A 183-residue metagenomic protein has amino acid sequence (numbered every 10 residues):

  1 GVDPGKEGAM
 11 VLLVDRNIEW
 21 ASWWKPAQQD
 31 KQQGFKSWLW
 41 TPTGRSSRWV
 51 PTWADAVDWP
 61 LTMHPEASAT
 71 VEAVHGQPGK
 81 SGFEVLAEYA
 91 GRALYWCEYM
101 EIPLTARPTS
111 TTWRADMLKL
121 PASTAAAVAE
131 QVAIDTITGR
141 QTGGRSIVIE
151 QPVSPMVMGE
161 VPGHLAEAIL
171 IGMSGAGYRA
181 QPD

Functional and structural regions predicted by a protein language model:
G1-D183: Phosphate- and other anionic-substrate recognition elements at nucleic-acid/protein interfaces
